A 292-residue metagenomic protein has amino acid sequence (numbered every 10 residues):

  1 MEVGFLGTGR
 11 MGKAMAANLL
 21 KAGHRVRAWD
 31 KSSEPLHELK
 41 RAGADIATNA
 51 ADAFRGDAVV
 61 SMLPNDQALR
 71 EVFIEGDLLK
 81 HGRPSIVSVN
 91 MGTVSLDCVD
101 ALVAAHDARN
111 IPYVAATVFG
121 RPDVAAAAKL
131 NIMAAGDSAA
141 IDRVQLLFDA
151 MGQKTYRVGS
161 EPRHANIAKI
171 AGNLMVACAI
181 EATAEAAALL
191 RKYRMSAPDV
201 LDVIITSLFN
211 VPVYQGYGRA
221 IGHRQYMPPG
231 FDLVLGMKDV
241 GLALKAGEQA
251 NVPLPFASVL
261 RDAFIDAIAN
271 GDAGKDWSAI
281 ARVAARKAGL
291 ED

Functional and structural regions predicted by a protein language model:
M1-M62, P122, K154: NAD(P)+-binding Rossmann beta1-loop-alpha1 motif at the extreme N-terminus of oxidoreductases
T8, T93-N173: Rossmann-fold dinucleotide-binding core
V26, I46, P112-V114, T155 (+2 more regions): Hydrophobic beta-strand scaffold residues
A50-P112: Rossmann-fold NAD(P) dinucleotide-binding segment
P162-A288: Helical "substrate-binding/catalytic lid" subdomain of Rossmann-like NAD(P)-dependent dehydrogenases/reductases
